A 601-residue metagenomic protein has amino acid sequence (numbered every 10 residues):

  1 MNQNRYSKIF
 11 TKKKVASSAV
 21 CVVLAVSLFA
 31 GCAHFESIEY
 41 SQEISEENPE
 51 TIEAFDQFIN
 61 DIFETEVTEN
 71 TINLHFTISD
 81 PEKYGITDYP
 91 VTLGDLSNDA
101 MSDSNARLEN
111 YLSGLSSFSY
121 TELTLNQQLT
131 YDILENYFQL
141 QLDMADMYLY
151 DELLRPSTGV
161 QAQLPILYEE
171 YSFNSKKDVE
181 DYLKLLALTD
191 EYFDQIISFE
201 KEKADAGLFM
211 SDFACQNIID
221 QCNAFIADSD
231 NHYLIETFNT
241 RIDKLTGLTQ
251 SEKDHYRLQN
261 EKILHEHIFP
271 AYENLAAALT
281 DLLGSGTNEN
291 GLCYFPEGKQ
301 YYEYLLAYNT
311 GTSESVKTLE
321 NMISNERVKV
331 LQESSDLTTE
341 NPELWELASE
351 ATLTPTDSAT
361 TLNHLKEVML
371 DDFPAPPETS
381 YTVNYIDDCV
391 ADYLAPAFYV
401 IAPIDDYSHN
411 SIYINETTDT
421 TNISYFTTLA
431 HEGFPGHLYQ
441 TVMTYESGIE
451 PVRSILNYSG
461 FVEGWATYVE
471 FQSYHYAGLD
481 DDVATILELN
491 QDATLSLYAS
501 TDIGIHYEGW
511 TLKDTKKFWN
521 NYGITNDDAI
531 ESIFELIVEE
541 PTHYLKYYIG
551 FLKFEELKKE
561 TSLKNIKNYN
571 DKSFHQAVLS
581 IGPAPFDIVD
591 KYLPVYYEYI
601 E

Functional and structural regions predicted by a protein language model:
M1-T11: N-terminal secretory signal peptides that target proteins for export/translocation
K12-V26: Sec-dependent N-terminal signal peptides
S27-G31: C-terminal motif of bacterial Sec signal peptides marking the signal peptidase cleavage site
F35-E601: N-terminal maturation segment of proteins
